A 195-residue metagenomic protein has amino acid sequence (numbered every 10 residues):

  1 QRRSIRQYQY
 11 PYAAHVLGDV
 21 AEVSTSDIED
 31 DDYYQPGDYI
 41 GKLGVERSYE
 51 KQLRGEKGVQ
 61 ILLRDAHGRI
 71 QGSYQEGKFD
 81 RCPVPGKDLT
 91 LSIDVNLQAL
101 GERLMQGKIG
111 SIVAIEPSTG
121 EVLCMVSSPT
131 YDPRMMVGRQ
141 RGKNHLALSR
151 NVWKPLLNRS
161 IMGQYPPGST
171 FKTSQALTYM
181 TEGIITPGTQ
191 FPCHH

Functional and structural regions predicted by a protein language model:
Q1-G86: Small/polar-residue-rich segments within soluble enzyme cores
Q7-Y8, Y39, Y49, Y131 (+3 more regions): Aromatic side chains
V20, C124-T130: Short beta->alpha transition motifs characteristic of CBS
R69, G120-E121: Residue-level signal for well-ordered, solvent-exposed loop/turn and beta-edge residues enriched in charged/polar side
D80-T119, M125, V137-H195: Active-site loop and adjoining helix of the penicillin-binding protein/serine DD-peptidase-beta-lactamase fold
P133-M135: Cytochrome P450 core scaffold surrounding the K-helix E-X-X-R motif and the conserved "meander" helix-loop region
